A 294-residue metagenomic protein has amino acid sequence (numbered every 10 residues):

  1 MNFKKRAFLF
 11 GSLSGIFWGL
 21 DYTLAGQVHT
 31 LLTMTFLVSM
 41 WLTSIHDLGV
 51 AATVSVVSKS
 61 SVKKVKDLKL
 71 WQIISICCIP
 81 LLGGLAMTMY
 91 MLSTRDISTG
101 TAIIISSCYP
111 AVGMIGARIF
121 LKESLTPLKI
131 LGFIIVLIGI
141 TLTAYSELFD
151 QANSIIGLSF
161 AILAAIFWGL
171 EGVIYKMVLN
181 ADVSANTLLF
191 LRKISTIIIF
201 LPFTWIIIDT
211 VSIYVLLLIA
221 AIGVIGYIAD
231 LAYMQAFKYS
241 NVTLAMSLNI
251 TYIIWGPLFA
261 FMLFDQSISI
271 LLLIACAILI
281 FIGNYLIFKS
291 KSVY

Functional and structural regions predicted by a protein language model:
M1-L42, L81, M89, D150-M177 (+3 more regions): Glycine-/small-residue-enriched transmembrane alpha-helix faces in small-molecule transporters and effluxers
M1-S12, C108-I166, I274-Y294: Juxtamembrane helix-loop boundary signature in multi-pass membrane transporters
R6-G15, K63-M89, I156-A164, T210-A232: Loop-to-transmembrane-helix transition segments
L9, L13-G15, L42-I45, G100-C108 (+2 more regions): Helix-helix packing/entry segments at the starts of transmembrane helices
F17-M34, G49, T88-I97, I105 (+3 more regions): Juxtamembrane C-cap of transmembrane helices in multi-pass membrane transport proteins
G19, T23, P80-T88, P110-I115 (+6 more regions): Hydrophobic/small/kink-forming positions within alpha-helical transmembrane segments of polytopic membrane proteins
L32-L85, F167-E171, L189-I207, A221-V224 (+1 more regions): Transmembrane alpha-helices of multi-pass small-molecule transport proteins
G49, T53, I105-I119, I134-I135 (+3 more regions): Alpha-helical transmembrane segments of compact multi-pass small-molecule transporters, enriched in specific families
